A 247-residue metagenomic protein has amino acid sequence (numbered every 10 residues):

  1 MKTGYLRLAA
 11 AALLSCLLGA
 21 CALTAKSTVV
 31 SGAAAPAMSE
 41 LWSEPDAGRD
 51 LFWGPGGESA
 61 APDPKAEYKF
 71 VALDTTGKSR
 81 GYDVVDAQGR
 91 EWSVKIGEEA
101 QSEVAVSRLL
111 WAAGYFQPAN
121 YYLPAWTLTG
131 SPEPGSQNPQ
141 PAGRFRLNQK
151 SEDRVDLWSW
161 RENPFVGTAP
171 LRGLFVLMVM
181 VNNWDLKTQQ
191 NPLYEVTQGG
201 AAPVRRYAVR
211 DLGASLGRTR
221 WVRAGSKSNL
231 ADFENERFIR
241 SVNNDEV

Functional and structural regions predicted by a protein language model:
M1-A12: Bacterial N-terminal signal peptides that target proteins for export
T28-E58: Juxta-kinase regulatory segment immediately upstream of eukaryotic protein kinase catalytic domains
G56-R161: Conserved ATP-binding subdomain of kinase catalytic cores across diverse folds
Q101, A105, F175-V176, A208 (+1 more regions): Extracytoplasmic/secreted proteins, especially bacterial periplasmic and envelope-associated proteins
S159-Q189: Conserved kinase catalytic-core helix
Q198-V247: C-terminal catalytic region of ATP-dependent kinase domains
